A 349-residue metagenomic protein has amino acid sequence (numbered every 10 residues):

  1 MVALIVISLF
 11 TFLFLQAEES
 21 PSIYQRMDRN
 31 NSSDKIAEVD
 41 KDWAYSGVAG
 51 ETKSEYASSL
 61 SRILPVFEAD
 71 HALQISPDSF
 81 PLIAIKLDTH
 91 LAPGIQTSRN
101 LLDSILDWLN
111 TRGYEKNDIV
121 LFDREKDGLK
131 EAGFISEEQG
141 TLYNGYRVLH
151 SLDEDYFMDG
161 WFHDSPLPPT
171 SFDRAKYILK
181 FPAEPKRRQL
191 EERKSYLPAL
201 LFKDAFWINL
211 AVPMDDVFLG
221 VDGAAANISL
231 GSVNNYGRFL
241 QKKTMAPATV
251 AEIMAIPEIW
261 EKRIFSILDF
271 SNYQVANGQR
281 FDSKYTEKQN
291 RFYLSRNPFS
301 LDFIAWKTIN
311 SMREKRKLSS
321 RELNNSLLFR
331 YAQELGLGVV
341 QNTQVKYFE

Functional and structural regions predicted by a protein language model:
A3-F12: Bacterial N-terminal signal peptides
F14-Q16: Sec/Tat signal peptide C-region and signal peptidase I cleavage site
E19-L82, H90-A92, Q96-D103, R112-F122 (+1 more regions): Extended, low-polarity segments enriched in aliphatic/aromatic residues
